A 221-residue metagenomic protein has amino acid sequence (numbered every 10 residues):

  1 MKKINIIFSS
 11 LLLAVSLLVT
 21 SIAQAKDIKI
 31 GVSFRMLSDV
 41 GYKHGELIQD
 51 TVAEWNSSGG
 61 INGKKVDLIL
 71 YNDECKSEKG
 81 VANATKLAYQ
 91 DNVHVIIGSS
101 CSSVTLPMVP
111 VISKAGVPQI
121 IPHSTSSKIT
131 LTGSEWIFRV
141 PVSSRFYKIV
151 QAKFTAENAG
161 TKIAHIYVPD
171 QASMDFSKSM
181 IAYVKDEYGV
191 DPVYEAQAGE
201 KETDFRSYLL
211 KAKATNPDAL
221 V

Functional and structural regions predicted by a protein language model:
M1-L11: Bacterial N-terminal signal peptides that target proteins for export
S9-T20: Bacterial N-terminal signal peptides
A23-S33, G60-K65, A156-T161: Immediate post-signal peptide segment of exported/extracytoplasmic ligand-binding proteins
K26-D27, E46-L68, K185-Y188: Signal peptide-proximal N-terminal region of secreted/periplasmic/extracellular or secretory-lumen proteins
D27-L47, S99-S100, I163-V168: Short beta-strand segments enriched in small/hydrophobic residues
D39, K43-D50, E54, K79-K86 (+13 more regions): Extracytoplasmic/secreted proteins, especially bacterial periplasmic and envelope-associated proteins
V40-E46, I61-L131, A198-F205: Beta-alpha junction/loop-to-helix N-cap segments that form part of ligand/metal-binding clefts
W136-E200, D218-A219: An alpha-beta-alpha
